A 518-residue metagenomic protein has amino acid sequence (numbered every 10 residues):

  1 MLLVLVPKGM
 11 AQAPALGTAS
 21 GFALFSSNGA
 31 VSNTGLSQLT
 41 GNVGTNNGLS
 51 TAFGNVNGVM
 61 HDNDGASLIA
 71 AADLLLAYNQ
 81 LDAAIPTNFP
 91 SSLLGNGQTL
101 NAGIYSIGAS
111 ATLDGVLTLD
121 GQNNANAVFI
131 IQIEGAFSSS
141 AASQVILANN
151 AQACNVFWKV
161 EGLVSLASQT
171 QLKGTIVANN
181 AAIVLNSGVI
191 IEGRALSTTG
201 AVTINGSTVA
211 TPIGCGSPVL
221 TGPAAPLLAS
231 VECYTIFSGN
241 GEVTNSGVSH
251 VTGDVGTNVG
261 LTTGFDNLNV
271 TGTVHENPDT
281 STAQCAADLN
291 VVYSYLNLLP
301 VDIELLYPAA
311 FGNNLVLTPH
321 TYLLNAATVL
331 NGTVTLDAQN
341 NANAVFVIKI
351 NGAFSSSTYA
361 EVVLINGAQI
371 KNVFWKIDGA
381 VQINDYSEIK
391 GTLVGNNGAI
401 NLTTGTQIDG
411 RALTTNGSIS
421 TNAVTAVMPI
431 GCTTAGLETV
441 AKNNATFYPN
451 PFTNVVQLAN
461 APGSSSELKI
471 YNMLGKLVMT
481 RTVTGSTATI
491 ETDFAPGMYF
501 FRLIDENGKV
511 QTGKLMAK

Functional and structural regions predicted by a protein language model:
M1-Q12, G436-L437: Bacterial Sec-dependent N-terminal signal peptides
L2-V6, F22-A23, L220, P496 (+1 more regions): A general, composition-driven signal for non-globular sequence regions
P7, V440-Y448, F452-K518: C-terminal outer-membrane/trafficking sorting elements
M10-T433: Solvent-exposed adhesion/ligand-recognition segments of exported proteins
